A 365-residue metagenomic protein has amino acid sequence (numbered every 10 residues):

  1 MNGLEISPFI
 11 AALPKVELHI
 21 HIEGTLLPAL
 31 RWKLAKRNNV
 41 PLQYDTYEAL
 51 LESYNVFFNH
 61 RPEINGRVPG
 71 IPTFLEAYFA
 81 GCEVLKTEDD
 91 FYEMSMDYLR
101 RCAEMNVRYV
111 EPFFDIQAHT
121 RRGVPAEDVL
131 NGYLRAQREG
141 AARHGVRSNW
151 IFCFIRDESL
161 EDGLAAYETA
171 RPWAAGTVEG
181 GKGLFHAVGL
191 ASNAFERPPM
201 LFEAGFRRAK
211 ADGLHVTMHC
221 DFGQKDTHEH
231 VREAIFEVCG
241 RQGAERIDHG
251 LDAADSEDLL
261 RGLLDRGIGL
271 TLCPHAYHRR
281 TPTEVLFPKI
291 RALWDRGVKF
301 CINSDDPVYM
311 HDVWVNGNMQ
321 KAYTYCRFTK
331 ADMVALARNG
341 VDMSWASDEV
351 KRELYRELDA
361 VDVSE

Functional and structural regions predicted by a protein language model:
M1-V216, C220-E365: Metal-cofactor-binding active-site regions of metalloenzymes
